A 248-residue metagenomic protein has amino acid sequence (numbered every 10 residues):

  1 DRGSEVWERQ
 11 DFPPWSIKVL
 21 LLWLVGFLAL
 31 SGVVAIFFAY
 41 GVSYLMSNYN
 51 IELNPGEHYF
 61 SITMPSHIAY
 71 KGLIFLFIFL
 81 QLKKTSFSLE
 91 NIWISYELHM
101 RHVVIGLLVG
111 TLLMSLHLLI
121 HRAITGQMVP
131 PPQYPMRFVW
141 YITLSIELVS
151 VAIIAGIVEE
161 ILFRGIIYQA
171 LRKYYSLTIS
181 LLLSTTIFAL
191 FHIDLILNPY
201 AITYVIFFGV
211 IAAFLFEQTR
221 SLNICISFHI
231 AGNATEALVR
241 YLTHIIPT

Functional and structural regions predicted by a protein language model:
D1-N91, R122, A237-T248: N-terminal, membrane-interfacial amphipathic/helix-forming hydrophobic leader that caps and precedes the first
L21, V25, M64-P65, M100-L108 (+5 more regions): Hydrophobic alpha-helical transmembrane segments
V42-M64, S86-A155, I246-T248: Juxtamembrane helix-loop-helix connectors linking adjacent transmembrane helices in multi-pass membrane enzymes
N50-L73, I142-E147, R172-S184, S221 (+1 more regions): Membrane-interface starts of transmembrane alpha-helices
I68-L73, S145, V149, T203-I211 (+1 more regions): Membrane-embedded alpha-helical segments of multi-pass membrane proteins, especially the transmembrane helices
Y141-I146, E160-Q169, T186-I193: Short juxtamembrane and helix-loop transition motifs at transmembrane-helix boundaries in membrane proteins
V158-L183, F214-I224: Membrane-interface helix/loop boundary segments of multi-pass membrane proteins
L181-T185, A189-F191, L197-T248: Functionally important transmembrane alpha-helices
